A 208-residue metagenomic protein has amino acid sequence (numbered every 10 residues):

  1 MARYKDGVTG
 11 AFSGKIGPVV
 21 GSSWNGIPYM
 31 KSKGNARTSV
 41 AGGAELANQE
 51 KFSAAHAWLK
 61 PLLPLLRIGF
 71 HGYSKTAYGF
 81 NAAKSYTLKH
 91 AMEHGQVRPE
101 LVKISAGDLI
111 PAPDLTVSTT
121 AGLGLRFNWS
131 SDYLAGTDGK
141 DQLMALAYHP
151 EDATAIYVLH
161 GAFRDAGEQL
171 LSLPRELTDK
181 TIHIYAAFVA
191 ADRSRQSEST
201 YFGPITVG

Functional and structural regions predicted by a protein language model:
M1-A112: Long, polar/Ser/Thr-enriched low-complexity segments that form simple helices or flexible linkers at protein ends
Y73-G208: Charged linear interaction tracts used for macromolecular binding and regulation
